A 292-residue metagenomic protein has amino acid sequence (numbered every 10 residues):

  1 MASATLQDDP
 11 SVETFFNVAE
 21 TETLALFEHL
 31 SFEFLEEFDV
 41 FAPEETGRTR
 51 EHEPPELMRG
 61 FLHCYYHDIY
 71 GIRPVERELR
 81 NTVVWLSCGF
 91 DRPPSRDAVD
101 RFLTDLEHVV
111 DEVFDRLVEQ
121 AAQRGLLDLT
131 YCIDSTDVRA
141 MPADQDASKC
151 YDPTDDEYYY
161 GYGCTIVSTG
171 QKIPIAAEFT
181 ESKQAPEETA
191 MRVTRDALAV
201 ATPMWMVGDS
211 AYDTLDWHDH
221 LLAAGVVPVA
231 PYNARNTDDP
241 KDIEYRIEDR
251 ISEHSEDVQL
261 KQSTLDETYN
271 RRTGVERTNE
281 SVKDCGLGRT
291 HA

Functional and structural regions predicted by a protein language model:
M1-V18: General nucleic-acid-binding
F16-H67: Basic, short loop/linker segments at the boundary and entry of helix-turn-helix/winged-helix-like folds
R48-H52, M206-D216, A234-T237: Acidic, metal-coordinating catalytic cores used for nucleic-acid/nucleotide bond scission and strand-transfer chemistry
R50-R116: Short, positively charged, Gly/Tyr-enriched micro-motifs that form contact patches at catalytic or ligand/partner
R101-L221: Polybasic low-complexity intrinsically disordered regions
L215-V282: Helix-centered, glycine/charged polyanion-binding patches within enzymatic domains that contact phosphate-containing
G286-A292: C-terminal extensions of enzymes
